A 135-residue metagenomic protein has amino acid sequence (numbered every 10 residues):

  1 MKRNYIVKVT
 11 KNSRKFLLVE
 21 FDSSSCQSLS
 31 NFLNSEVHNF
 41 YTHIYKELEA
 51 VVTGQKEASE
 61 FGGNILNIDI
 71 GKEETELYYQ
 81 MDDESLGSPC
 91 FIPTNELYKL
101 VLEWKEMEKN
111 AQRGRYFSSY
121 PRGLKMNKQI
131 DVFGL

Functional and structural regions predicted by a protein language model:
M1-S59: Negatively charged, low-complexity tracts enriched in Asp/Glu with abundant Ser/Thr
K2-K11, L66-I70, F117-S119: Broad, structure-driven detector of short, well-ordered beta-strand segments within folded domains
R3, R14, N39, H43 (+4 more regions): Intrinsically disordered, low-complexity segments enriched in small/polar residues
R14-L18, K72-E74, N127-L135: Amphipathic, soluble alpha/beta structural segments
N34, E47, E103-M107, S119-Y120 (+1 more regions): Short, surface-exposed, polar/charged, turn-prone segments marking secondary-structure boundaries
G54-Y116: Amphipathic protein-protein interaction modules
G114-G134: Short, highly charged C-terminal tails/helix-capping segments
